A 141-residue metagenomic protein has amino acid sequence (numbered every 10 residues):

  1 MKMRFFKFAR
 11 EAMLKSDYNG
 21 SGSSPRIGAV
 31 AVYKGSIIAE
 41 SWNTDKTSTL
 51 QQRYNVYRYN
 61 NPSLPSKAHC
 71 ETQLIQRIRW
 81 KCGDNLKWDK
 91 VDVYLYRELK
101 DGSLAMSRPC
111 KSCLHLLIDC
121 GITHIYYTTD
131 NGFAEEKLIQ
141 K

Functional and structural regions predicted by a protein language model:
M1-K141: Zinc-dependent deaminase catalytic domain
